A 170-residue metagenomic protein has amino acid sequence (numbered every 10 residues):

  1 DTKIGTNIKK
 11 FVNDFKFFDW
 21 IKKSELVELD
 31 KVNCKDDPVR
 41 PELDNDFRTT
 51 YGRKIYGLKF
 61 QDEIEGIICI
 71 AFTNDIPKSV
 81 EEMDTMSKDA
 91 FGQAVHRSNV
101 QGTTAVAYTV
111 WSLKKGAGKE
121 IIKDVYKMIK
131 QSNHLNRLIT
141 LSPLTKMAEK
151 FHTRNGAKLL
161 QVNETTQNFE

Functional and structural regions predicted by a protein language model:
D1-Y51, I55-F60: Short amphipathic alpha-helix that is part of the acyltransferase structural core
I64-I67: Short glycine-/small-residue motifs
C69-A105: Conserved acyl-donor/pantetheine-binding loop and adjacent beta-alpha core of acyl/acetyltransferases and related
A105, Q131-L144: Conserved GNAT acetyl-CoA-binding A-motif
S112, I139-K150, N163-T166: Conserved beta-strand-loop-alpha-helix junction that forms the acyl-donor binding cleft
S112-K130: Conserved acetyl-CoA-binding loop-helix of GNAT-fold acetyltransferases
T153-N163: Conserved acetyl-CoA-binding loop of GNAT-fold acetyltransferases
